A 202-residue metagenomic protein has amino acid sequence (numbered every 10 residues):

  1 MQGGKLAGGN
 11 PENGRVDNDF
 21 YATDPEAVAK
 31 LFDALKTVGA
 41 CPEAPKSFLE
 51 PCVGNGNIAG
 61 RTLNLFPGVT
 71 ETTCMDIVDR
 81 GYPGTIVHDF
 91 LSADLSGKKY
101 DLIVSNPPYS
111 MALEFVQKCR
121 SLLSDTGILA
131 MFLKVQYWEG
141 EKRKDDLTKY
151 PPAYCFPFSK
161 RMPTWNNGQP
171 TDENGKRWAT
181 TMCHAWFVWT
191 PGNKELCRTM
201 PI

Functional and structural regions predicted by a protein language model:
M1-I202: Class I S-adenosyl-L-methionine-dependent methyltransferase catalytic core
